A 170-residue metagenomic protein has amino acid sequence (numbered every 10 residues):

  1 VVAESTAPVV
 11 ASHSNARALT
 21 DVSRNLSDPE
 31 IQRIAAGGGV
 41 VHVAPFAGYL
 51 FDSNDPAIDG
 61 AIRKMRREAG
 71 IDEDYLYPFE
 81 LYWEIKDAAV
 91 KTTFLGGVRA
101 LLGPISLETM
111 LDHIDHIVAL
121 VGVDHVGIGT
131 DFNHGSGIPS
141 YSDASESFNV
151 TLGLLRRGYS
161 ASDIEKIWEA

Functional and structural regions predicted by a protein language model:
V1, N15-L26, L50-D52, L101-L111: Active-site glycine- and acidic-residue-rich loops that bind and position anionic ligands or nucleotide-like cofactors
V1-V10, S23-G39, E108-D124: Histidine/acidic residue-rich metal-binding segments in metalloenzymes
S5, N15-A16, P45-Y49, F132-H134: Active-site-proximal loop/turn and secondary-structure-junction residues that shape catalytic pockets, frequently
H13, I34, V41, D131 (+1 more regions): Conserved, mostly hydrophobic/aromatic
S27-T92: Aromatic-lined glycan-binding groove of carbohydrate-active enzymes
V43-P45, V121-S142: Short acidic/histidine-rich active-site segments
W83-D112: Intrinsically disordered, low-complexity acidic Ser/Thr-rich regulatory segments
S142-A170: Mid-to-C-terminal alpha-helical segments outside catalytic/metal-binding sites
